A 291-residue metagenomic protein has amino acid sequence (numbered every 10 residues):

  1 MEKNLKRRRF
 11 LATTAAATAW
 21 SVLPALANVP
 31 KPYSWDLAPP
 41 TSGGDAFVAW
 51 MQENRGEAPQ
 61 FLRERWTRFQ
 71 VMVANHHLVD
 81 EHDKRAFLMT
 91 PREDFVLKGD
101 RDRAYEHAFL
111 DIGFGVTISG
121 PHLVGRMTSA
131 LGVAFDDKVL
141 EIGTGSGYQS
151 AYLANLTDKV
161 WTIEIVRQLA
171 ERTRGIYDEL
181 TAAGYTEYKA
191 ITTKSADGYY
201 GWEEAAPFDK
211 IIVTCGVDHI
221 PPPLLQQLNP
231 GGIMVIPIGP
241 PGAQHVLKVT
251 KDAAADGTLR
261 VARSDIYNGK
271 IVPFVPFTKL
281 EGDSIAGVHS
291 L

Functional and structural regions predicted by a protein language model:
M1-A17: N-terminal secretory signal peptides and thylakoid transit peptides that target proteins across membranes
A12, M89, E204: Phosphate-coordinating loops and pocket residues in cytosolic domains that bind phosphorylated ligands
A15, L88-R92, N229: Short amphipathic alpha-helical surface patches that mediate protein-protein
T18-A19, F95-K98, P230-I233: Short amphipathic alpha-helical segments with coiled-coil-like heptad repeat character
N28-E64, Q226, V235-L291: SAM/dcSAM-binding transferase cores
V29-F135, K270: Class I SAM-dependent transferase core
G132-D252: Conserved nucleotide-cofactor-binding alpha/beta core module
